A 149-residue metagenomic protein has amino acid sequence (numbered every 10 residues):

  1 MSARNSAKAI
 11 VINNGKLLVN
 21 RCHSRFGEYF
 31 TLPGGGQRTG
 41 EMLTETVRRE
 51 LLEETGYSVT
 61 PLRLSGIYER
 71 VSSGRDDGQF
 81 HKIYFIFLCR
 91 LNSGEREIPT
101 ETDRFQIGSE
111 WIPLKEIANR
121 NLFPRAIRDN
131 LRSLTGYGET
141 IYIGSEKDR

Functional and structural regions predicted by a protein language model:
M1-L18, L88: Conserved N-terminal beta-strand and adjoining loop/helix that marks the start of the Nudix/MutT-like hydrolase domain
R4, I12, L32, V59 (+1 more regions): Short connector loops at helix/strand junctions that flank enzyme active sites, especially segments positioning acidic
S6, L18-V19, Y29, L52 (+2 more regions): Short hydrophobic-acidic sequence motifs that mark active-site Asp/Glu residues
A9-I10, K16-L32, G36, M42: N-terminal first-folded block
G27-F30, T102-R149: Nudix hydrolase/Nudix homology domain
Q37-T60, R70-F123: Unchanged
L64-I67: Residue-level recognition of beta-strand microenvironments
